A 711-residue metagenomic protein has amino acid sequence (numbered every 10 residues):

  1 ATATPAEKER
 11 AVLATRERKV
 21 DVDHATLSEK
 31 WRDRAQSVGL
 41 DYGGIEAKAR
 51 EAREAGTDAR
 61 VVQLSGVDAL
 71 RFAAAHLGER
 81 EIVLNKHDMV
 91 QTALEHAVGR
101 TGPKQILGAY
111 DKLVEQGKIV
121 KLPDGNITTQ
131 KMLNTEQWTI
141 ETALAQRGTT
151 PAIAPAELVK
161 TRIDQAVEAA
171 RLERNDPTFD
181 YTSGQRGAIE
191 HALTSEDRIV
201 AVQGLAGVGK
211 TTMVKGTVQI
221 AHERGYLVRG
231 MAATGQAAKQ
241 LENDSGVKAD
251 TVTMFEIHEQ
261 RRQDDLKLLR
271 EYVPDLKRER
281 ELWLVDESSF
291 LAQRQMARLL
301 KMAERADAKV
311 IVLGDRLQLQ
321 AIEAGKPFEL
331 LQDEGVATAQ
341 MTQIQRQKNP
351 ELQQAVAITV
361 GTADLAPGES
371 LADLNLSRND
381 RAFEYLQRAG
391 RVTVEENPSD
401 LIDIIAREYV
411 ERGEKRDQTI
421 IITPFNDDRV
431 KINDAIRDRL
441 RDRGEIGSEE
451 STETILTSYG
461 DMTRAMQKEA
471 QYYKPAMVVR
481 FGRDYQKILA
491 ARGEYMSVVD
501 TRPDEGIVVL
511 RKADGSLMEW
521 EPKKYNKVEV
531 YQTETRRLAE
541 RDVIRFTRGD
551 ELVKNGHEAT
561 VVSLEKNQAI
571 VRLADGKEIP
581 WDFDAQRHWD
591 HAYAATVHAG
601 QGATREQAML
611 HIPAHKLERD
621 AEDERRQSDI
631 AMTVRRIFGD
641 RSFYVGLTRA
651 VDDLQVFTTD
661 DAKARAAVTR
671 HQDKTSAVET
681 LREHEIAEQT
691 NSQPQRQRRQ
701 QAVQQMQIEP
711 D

Functional and structural regions predicted by a protein language model:
A1, H76, T92-G99, K112-Q116 (+23 more regions): Conserved, well-folded catalytic cores of nucleic-acid-processing and energy-transducing macromolecular machines
A1-R198, Q203-V208, T212, V218-E223 (+4 more regions): Beta->alpha loop/short-helix hinge microenvironment recognizer with preference for catalytic Tyr/His contexts
N85, G102, I106, T135 (+23 more regions): Helical mechanochemical/support elements of P-loop NTPase systems and associated helical scaffolds
M89, R198-A382: ASCE P-loop NTPase helicase motor core
W138, R147, P151, D164-R174 (+7 more regions): Conserved helicase motor core of P-loop NTPases
A206, G493, S497-Q655: Conserved helicase C-terminal RecA-like lobe
G368-A372, H615-D711: Helicase C-terminal subdomain and adjacent C-terminal extension
